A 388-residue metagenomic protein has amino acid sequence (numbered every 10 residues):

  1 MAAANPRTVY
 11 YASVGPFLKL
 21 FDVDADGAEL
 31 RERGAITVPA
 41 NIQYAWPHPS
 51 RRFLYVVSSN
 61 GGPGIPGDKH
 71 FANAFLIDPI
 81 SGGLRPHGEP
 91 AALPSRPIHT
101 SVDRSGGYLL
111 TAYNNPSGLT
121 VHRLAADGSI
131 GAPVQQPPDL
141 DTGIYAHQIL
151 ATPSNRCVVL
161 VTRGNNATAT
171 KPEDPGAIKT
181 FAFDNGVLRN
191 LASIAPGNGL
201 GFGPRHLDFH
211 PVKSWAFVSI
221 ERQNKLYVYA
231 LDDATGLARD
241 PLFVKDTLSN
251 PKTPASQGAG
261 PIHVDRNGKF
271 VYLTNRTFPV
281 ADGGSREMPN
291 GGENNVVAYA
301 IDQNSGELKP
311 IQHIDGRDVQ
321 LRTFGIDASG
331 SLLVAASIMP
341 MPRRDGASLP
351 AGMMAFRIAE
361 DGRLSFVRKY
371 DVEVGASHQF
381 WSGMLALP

Functional and structural regions predicted by a protein language model:
V9-Y10, L54, L109, V158 (+3 more regions): Hydrophobic beta-strand positions that form the internal "hydrophobic ladder" of WD40/Gbeta-like beta-propeller blades
A12-P16, P63-H70, A112-S117, A167-G176 (+3 more regions): Short, solvent-exposed loop/turn segments at conserved positions within beta-propeller repeat blades
S13-G15, S59-G61, N114-P116, L124 (+8 more regions): Short loop/turn segments immediately following the C-termini of beta-strands
L20-A28, F75-G82, V121-I130, T180-L188 (+3 more regions): Short loop/turn segments immediately following beta-strands, especially the blade-tip and inter-blade linker loops
R31-T37, R85-A91, A132-D139, R189-G197 (+3 more regions): A short beta-strand motif characteristic of beta-propeller blades
E32-G106, D315: Blade-loop segments of beta-propeller domains
P39-S50, L93-R104, D139-C157, G197-W215 (+4 more regions): Beta-rich, blade/repeat-based domains predominating in secreted/periplasmic proteins but also intracellular
G83-P153: Asp-box/WD-like beta-propeller blade repeats and closely related beta-sheet repeat scaffolds
